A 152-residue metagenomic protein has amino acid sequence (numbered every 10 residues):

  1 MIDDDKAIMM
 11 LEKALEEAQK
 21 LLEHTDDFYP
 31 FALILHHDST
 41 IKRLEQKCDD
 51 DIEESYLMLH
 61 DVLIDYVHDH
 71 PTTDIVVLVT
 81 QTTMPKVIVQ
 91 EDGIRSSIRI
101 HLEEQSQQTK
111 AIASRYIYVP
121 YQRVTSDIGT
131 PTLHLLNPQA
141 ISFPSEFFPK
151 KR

Functional and structural regions predicted by a protein language model:
M1-L44: Long, hydrophobic N-terminal alpha-helical segment
M9-A14, L22, S55-M58, V77-T80: A short linear-motif detector with a strong N-terminal bias
E16-L21, Q46-C48, D61-Y66, T83-I88: Short secondary-structure capping micro-motifs at structural edges
H24, H36-H37, H60, H68-H70 (+2 more regions): Histidine (H) residue identity feature
F31-L33, T40-L44, D49-D50, Y66-V67 (+2 more regions): Hydrophobic alpha-helical segments that drive targeting, anchoring, or assembly
D50-T72: A broadly used, surface-exposed interaction patch
Y66-A111: Terminal interaction module
D92-R152: Glycine-rich, aromatic-bearing surface loops/beta-hairpins
